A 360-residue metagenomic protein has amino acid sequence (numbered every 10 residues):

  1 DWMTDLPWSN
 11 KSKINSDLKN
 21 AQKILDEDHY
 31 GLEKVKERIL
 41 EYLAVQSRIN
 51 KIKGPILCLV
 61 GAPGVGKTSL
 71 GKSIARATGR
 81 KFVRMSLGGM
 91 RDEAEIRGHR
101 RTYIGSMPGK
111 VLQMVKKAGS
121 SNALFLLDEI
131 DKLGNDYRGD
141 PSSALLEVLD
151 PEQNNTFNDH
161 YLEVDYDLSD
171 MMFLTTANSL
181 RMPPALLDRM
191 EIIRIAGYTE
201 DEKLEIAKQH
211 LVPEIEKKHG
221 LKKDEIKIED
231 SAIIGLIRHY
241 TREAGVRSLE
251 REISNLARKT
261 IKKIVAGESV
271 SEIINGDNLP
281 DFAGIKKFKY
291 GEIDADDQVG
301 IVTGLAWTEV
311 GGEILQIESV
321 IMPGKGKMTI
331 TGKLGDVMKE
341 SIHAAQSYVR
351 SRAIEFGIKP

Functional and structural regions predicted by a protein language model:
D1-N50: Extended, charged alpha-helical coiled-coil/arm scaffolds that mediate oligomerization and mechanical coupling in large
K11, G119, S179-I192, A196-S254 (+2 more regions): Conserved C-terminal "switch" segment of AAA+ ATPases
K51-L57, S121-A123, D170-M171, G326: Pre-Walker A (Motif I) flank of P-loop NTPase domains
K53-L87, K116, L146: Walker A/P-loop
A77-M107, M114, G134, E202: AAA+/P-loop NTPase substrate/partner-engagement loops
A118-N122, D140, F157-T176, I228: AAA+/SF3 P-loop NTPase mechanochemical coupling elements
L127-Y166: Conserved catalytic/switch belt of AAA+ P-loop NTPases
E252-P360: Conserved P-loop NTPase/AAA+ ATPase motor core
